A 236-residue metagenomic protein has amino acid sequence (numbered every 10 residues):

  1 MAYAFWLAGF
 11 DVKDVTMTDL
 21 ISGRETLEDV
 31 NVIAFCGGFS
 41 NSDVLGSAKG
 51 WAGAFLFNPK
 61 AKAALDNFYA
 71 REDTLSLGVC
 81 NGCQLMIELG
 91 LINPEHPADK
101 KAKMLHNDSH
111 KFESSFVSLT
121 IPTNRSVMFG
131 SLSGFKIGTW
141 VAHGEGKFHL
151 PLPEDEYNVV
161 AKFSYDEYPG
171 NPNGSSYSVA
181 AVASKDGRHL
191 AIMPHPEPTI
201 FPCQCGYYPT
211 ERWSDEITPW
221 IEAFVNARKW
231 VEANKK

Functional and structural regions predicted by a protein language model:
M1-P97, K103-E113, T120, S176 (+1 more regions): N-terminal beta1-alpha1 cap of cysteine-dependent amidohydrolase-like domains
D43, I87, F129-G130, H149-L150 (+2 more regions): Short helix/loop capping segments that flank catalytic or ligand/cofactor-binding pockets
N67-Y69, G130, A180-K185: A short acidic-Thr-Gly-centered motif at the start of a beta-strand
E72-D73, F135, G187: Alpha-helical hydrophobic/aromatic positions enriched in membrane-embedded helices and signal peptides
S76-L77, T139, A191: Residue-level signal for helical boundary/lining positions with a hydrophobic bias
C83, H143-G146, P196-P198: Glycine-rich beta-alpha junction loops
L91-A180: Pocket-forming structural segment of enzyme catalytic cores
V179-Y208: A glycine-centered loop/beta-turn motif at secondary-structure junctions
